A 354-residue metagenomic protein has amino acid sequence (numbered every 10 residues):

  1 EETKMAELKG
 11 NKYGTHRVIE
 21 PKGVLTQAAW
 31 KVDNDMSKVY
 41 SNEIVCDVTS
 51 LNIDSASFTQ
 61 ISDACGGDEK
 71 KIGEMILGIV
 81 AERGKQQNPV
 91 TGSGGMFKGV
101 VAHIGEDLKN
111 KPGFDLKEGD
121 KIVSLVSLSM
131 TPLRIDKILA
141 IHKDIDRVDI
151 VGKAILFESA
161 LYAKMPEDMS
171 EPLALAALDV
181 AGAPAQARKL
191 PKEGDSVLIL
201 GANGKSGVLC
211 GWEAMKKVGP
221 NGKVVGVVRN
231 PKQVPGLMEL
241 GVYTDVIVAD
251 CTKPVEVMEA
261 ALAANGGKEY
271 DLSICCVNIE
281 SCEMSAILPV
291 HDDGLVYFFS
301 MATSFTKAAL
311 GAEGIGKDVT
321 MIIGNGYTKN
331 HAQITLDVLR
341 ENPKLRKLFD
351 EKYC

Functional and structural regions predicted by a protein language model:
E20-F58, S62: A short N-terminal beta-strand-loop micro-motif at the entrance of redox/enzyme domains
S37-N52, A64-L128: Glycine-rich beta-strand-centered segment in the early N-terminal region that forms part of a ligand/cofactor-binding
G95-K98, I122-G194: NAD(P)H dinucleotide-binding glycine-rich loop of Rossmann-like/cofactor-binding domains, especially the beta1-alpha1
G105, V126-S127, P132, G201 (+2 more regions): Conserved "cap/hinge" positions at secondary-structure junctions
E167-V248: Mid-domain Rossmann-like dinucleotide-binding core that forms the NAD(H)/NADP(H) cofactor-binding site
P254-K268: Short amphipathic alpha-helix with an adjacent loop that forms part of the alpha/beta core around
G267, L336-C354: C-terminal capping/lid region of NAD(P)-dependent oxidoreductase domains
V277-N342: Glycine-rich phosphate-binding loop and adjacent beta-alpha segment of Rossmann(oid) nucleotide-cofactor-binding
